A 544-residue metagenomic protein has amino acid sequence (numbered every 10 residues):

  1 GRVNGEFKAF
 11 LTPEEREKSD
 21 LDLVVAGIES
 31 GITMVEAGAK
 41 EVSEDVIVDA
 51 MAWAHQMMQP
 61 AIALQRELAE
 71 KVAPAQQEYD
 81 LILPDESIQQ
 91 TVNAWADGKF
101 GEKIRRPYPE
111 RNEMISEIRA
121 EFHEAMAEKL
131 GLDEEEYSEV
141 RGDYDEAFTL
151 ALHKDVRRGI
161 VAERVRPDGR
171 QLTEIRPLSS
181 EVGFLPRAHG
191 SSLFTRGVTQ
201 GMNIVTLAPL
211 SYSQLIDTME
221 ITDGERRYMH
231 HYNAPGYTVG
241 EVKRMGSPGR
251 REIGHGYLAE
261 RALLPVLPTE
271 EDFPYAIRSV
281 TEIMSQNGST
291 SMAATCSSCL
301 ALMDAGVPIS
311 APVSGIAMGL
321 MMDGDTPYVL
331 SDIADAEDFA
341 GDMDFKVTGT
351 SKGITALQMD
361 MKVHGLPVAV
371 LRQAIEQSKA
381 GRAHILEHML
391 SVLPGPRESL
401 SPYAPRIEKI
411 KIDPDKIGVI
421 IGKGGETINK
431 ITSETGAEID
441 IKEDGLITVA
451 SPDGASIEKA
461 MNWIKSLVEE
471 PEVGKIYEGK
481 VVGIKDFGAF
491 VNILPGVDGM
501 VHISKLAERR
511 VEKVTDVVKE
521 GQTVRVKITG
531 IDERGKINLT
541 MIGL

Functional and structural regions predicted by a protein language model:
G1-R106, L302-E398: Mobile "lid/hinge" segments at catalytic clefts and subdomain interfaces of large enzymes
R2, V25-E29, A37-A39, V205-L207 (+15 more regions): Flexible glycine-/small-residue-rich
A26, N93-A94, H231-T238, E270-P274 (+5 more regions): Flexible hinge/switch segments at interdomain interfaces of large molecular machines
E29, E36, F184, H189-Y275 (+2 more regions): Glycine-rich, flexible beta-strand/loop modules in the N-terminal catalytic cores of phosphate-handling
A61-Y79, E110, L132-V140, V161-L172 (+5 more regions): Flexible, glycine/charged-enriched surface loops at secondary-structure junctions
D80-D223, P405-V419, T427, E434-T435: Extended amphipathic alpha-helical scaffolds
P209-Y212, P235-G240, E260-F273, S279 (+8 more regions): Conserved helix-loop functional segments at active or binding sites
Y403-I407, P414-L544: Single-stranded RNA-binding regions, centering on S1/OB-family and related RNA-binding modules
